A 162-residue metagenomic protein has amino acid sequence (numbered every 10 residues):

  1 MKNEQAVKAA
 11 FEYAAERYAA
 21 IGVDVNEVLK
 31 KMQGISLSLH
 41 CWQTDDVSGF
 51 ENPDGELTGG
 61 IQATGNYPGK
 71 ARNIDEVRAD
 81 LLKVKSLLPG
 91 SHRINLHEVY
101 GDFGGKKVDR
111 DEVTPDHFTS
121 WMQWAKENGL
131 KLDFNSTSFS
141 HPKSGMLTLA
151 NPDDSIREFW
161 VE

Functional and structural regions predicted by a protein language model:
M1-P152, F159: Alpha/beta catalytic barrel-like cores
E162: Substrate-binding cleft of carbohydrate-active enzyme catalytic domains
